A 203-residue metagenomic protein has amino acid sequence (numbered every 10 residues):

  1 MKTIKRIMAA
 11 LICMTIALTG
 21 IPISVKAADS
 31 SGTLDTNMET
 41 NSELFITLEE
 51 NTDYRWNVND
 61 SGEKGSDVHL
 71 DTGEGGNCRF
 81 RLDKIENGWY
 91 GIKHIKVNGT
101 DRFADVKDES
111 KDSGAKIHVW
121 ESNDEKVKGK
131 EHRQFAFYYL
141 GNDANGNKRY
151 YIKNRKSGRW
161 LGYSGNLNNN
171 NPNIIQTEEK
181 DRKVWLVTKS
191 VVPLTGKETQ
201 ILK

Functional and structural regions predicted by a protein language model:
M1-L11: Bacterial N-terminal signal peptides that target proteins for export
A10-L18: Gram-negative bacterial Sec-dependent N-terminal signal peptides
A17, H69, K93, H118-W120 (+2 more regions): Residues in well-ordered beta-strands of folded domains
A17-K26: C-terminal segment of classical bacterial N-terminal signal peptides
A28-E63, R79-K111, K128-L167, L186-K203: Extracellular glycan-recognition/adhesion modules and their associated mucin-like linkers
S61-G76, E109-E125, E131, S164-D181: Short, tandemly repeated low-complexity microdomains enriched for cysteine and small residues
